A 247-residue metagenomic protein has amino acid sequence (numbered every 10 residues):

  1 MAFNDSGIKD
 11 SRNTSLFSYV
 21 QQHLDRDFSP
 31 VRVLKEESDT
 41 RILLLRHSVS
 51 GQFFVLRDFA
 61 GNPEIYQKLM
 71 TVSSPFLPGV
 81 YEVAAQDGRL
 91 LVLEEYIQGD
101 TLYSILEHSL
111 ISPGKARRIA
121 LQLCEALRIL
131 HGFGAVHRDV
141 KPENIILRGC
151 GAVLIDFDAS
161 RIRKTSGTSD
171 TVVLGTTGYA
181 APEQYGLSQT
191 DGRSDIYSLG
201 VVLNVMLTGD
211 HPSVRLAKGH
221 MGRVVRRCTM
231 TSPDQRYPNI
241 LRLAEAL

Functional and structural regions predicted by a protein language model:
S29-Q67: ATP-binding glycine-rich loop module of kinase domains
S73-E82: Conserved HxN/HPN-centered segment at the entrance to the catalytic loop of eukaryotic protein kinase-like domains
D87-T101, I105: Conserved short submotifs of the Hanks-type protein kinase catalytic core that shape the nucleotide-binding pocket
I119-A120: Activation segment signature within eukaryotic-like protein kinase domains
H131-L147: Catalytic-loop of the protein kinase fold
N144-D156: Conserved protein kinase catalytic/activation segment
S169-E183: Conserved activation segment of eukaryotic-like protein kinases, specifically the C-terminal portion of the activation
D195: Conserved catalytic-loop aspartate of Hanks-type protein kinases
